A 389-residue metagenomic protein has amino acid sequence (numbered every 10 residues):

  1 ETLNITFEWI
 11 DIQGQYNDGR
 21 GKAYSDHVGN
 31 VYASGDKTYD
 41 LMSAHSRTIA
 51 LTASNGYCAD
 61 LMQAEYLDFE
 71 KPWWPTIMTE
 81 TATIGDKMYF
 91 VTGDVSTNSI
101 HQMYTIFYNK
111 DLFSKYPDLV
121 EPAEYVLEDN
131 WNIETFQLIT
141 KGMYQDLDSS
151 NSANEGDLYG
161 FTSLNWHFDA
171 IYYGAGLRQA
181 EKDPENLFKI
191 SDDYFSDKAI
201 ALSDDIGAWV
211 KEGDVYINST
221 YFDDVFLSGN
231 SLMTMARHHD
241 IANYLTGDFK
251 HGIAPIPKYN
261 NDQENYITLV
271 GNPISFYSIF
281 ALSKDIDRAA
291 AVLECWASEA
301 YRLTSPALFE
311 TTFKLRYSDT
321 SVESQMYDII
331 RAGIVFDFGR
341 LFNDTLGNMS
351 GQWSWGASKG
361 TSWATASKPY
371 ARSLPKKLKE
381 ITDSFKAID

Functional and structural regions predicted by a protein language model:
E1-N4, I106, D111: Short, polar/charged alpha-helical segment
E1-N55, L303, W363-D389: Conserved N-terminal structural module of periplasmic/extracytoplasmic solute-binding proteins
Q13-K22, A44-M103, E134, A254: Hinge/lid segment of periplasmic solute-binding proteins
D36-D40, I84-I106, S114, D129-F188: Extracytoplasmic/periplasmic solute-binding protein
D40-S43, L232-R237: Paired acidic/hydrophobic, glycine-rich loop segments that form the ligand-binding mouth/hinge of periplasmic-binding
D86, L245-L315: Extracytoplasmic/periplasmic substrate-recognition and gating elements
Q137-T140, A175-S219: Glycine-centered hinge/linker elements that transmit conformational signals in sensory and ligand-binding systems
A281-A290, S298-D389: Conserved C-terminal helix/tail region of periplasmic/extracytoplasmic solute-binding proteins
